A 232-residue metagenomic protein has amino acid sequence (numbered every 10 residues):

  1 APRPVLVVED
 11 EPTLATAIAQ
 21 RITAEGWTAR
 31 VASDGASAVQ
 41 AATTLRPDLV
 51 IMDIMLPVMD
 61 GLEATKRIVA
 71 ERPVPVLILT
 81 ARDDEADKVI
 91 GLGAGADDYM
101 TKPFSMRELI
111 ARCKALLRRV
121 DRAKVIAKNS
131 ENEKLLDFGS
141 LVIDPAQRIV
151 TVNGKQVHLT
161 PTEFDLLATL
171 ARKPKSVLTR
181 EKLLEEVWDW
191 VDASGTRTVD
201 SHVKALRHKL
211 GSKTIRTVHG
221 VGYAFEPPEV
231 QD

Functional and structural regions predicted by a protein language model:
A1-K124: N-terminal/domain-start alpha-helical segments
R3-P4, A115-V177: Short, Lys/Arg-enriched segments at the junction into DNA-binding effector domains of transcriptional regulators
P4, T28, P75, L135 (+4 more regions): Residues at or immediately flanking beta-strands
G26, I110-C113, P145, V187 (+1 more regions): Short amphipathic alpha-helical/adjacent loop interface patches that line ligand and macromolecule-binding sites
A96, I149-T214, H219-V221, P227: Positively charged, aromatic-enriched patches within helix-turn-helix-type DNA-binding elements, predominantly
K124, V230-D232: C-terminal end segment of the histidine kinase catalytic
